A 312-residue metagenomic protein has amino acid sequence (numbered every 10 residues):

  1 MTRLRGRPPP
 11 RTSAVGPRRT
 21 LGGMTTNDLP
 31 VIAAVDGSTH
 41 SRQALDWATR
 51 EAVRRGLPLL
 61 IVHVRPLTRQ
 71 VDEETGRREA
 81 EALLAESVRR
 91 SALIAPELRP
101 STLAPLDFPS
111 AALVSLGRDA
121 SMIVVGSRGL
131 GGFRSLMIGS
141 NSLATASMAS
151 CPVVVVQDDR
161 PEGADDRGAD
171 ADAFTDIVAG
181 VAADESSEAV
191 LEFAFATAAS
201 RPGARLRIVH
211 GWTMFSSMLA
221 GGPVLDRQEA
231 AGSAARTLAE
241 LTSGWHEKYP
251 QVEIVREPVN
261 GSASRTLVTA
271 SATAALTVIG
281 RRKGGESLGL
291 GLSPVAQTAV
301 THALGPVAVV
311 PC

Functional and structural regions predicted by a protein language model:
M1-L29, E162-D172, G222-L225, E229 (+4 more regions): Actinobacteria-biased recognition of intrinsically disordered, low-complexity terminal regions
R3-T26, H40, A92-V125, L130 (+2 more regions): Structural beta-alpha unit
R19-E74, A173-L225, H246-K248, E253 (+1 more regions): Small/aliphatic-rich secondary-structure junction motif
L60-V62, S101-P105, V154, R207-V209 (+2 more regions): General small-molecule cofactor/ligand-binding pocket signal
V124-S127, V153-D159, A308-P311: Short beta-strand elements of ligand-binding domains
V125-M148, F174, L276-T301: Glycine-rich, Arg-bearing micro-motifs that act as flexible, cationic patches
S142-G163: Short, structured interface segments
E229, S233, V255-C312: Protein-protein interaction modules outside structured cores
